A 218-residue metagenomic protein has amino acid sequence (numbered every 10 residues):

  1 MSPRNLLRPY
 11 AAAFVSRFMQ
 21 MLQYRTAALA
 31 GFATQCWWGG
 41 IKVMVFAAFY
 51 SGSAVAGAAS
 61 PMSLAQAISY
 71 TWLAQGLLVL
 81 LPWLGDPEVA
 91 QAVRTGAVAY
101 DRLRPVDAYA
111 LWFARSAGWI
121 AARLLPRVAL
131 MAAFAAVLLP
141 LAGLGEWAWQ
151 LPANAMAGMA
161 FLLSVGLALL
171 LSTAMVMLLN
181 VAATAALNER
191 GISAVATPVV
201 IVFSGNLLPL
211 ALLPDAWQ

Functional and structural regions predicted by a protein language model:
M1-Q218: Hydrophobic transmembrane alpha-helices and immediately adjacent juxtamembrane helices of multi-pass inner-membrane
